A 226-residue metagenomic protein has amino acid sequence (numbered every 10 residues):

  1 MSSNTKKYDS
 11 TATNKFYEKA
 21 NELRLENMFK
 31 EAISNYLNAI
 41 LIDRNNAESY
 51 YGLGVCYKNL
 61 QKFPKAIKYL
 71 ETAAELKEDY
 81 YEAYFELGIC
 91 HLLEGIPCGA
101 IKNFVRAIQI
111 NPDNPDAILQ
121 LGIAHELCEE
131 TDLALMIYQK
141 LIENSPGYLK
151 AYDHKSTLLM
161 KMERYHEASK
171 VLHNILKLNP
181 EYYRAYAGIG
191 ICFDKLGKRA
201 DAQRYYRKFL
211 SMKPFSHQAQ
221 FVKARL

Functional and structural regions predicted by a protein language model:
M1-K15: TPR-adjacent "capping" and linker segments in tetratricopeptide-repeat scaffold/adaptor proteins
T11-I42, E48, G52-Q61: Alpha-helical segment of the N-proximal tetratricopeptide repeat
T13-N14, A47-E48, Y81-E82, P115-D116 (+3 more regions): Helix-start (N-cap) detector for alpha-helical repeat units in TPR-like alpha-solenoids, especially tetratricopeptide
E18, G52, N59, E86 (+4 more regions): Canonical tetratricopeptide repeat
E26-L37, L60-T72, L93-R106, D116 (+4 more regions): Structural signature of tandem alpha-helical TPR/SEL1-like repeats, specifically the intra-repeat loop/turn
E181-Y183, A187, I191-R225: Long, ordered, amphipathic alpha-helical scaffolds
